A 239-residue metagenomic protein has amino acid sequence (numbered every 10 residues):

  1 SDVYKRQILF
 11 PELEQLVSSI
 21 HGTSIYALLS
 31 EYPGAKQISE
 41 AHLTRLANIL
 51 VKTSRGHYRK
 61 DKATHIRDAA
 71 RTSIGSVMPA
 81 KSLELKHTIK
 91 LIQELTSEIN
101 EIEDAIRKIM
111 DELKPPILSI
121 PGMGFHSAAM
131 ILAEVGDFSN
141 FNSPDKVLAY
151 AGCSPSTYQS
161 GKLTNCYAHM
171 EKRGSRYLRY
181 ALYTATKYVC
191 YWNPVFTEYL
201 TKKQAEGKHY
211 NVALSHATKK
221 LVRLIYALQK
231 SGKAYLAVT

Functional and structural regions predicted by a protein language model:
S1-T239: A detector of single, family-specific signature residues that are central to catalytic or substrate-handling motifs
